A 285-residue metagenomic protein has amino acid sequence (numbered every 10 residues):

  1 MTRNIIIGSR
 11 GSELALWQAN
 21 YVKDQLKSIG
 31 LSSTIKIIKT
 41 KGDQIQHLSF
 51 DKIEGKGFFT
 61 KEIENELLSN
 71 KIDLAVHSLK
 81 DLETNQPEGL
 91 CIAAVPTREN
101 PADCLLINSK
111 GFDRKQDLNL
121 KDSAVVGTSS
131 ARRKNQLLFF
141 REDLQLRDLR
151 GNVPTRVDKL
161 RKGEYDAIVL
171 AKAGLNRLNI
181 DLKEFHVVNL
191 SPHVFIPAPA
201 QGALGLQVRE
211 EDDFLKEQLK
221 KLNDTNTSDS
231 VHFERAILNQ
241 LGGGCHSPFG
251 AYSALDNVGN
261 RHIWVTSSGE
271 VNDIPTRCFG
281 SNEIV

Functional and structural regions predicted by a protein language model:
T2-Q46, K52-E54, L79, F139 (+1 more regions): Small-molecule-sensing regulatory modules
I6-G8, A75, A93, G127 (+1 more regions): Short, well-ordered beta-strand segments
L48-L74: Short, structured active-site "lid" loops
L79-K80, E88-D143: A conserved helix-loop-strand patch within extracytoplasmic ligand-binding domains of the periplasmic binding
E83, E88-A102, L182-I196: A short, gly/pro- and small-residue-rich
